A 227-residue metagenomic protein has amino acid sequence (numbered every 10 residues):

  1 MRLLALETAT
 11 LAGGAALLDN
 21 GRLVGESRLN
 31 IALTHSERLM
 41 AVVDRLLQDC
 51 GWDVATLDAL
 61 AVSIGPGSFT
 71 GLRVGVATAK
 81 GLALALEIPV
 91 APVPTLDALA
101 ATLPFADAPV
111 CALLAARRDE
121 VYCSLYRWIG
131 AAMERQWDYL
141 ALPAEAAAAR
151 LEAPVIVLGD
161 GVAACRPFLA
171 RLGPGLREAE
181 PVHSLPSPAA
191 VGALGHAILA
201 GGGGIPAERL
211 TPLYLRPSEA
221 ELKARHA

Functional and structural regions predicted by a protein language model:
M1-I64, L185: N-terminal beta-alpha supersecondary unit
G13, V121, E208-L210: Repetitive beta-architecture junctions, highlighting loop-to-beta-strand starts across blade-like repeats
R22, T34, P89-P186, Y214 (+1 more regions): Surface "functional belts" at beta-alpha junctions
L46-C50, A85, L103, P188-L199: Stable alpha-helical structural segments in soluble proteins, enriched in small hydrophobic residues
Q48-T56, A83-P94: Phosphate-handling active-site elements
A61-P92: DPxDG-like acidic metal-binding loop motif
P181-P212: Glycine-rich phosphate-binding/hydrolytic loop that grips phosphoryl groups
